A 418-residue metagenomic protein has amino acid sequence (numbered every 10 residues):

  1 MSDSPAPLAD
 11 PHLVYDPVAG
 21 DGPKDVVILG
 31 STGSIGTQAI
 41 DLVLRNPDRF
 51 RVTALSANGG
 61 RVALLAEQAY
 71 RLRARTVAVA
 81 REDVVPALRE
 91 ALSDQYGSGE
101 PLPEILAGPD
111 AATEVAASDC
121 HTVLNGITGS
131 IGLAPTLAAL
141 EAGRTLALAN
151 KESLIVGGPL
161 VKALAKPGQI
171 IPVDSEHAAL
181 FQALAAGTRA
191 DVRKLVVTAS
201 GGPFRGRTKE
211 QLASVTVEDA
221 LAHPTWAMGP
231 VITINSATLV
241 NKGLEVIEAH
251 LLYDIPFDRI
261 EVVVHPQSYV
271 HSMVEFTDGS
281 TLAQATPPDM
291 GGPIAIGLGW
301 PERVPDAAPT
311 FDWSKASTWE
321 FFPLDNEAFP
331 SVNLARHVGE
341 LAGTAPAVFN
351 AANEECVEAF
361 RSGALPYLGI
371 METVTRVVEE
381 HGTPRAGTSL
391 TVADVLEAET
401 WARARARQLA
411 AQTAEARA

Functional and structural regions predicted by a protein language model:
M1-A418: Catalytic, metal-anchored helix/loop core of enzyme active sites in primary metabolism
